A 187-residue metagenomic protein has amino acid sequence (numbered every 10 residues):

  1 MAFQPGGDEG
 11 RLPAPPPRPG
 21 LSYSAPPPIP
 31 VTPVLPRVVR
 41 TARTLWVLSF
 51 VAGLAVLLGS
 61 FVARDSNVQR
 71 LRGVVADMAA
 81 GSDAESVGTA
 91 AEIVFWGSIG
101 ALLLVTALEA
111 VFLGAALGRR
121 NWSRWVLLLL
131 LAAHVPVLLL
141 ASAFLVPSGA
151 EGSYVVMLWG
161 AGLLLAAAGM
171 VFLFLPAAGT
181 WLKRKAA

Functional and structural regions predicted by a protein language model:
A2-Q4, D8-N67, A187: Cytosolic juxtamembrane helix and N-cap/initiation of the first transmembrane helix
I29-T44, A107-L127, A167-A187: Cytoplasmic membrane-interface segments at the C-terminal ends of transmembrane helices
V39-L48, L71-A79, I99-G114: Hydrophobic alpha-helical transmembrane segments
W46-S60, L102-V105, E109-F112, L131-A141 (+2 more regions): Helical transmembrane-bundle signal
V51-A91: Hydrophobic transmembrane helix segments
V62, E92-G97, G152-L165: Individual transmembrane alpha-helices with interfacial aromatic-anchor signatures
E85-V105: Hydrophobic alpha-helical transmembrane segments
N121-L158: Hydrophobic alpha-helical transmembrane segments of integral membrane proteins
